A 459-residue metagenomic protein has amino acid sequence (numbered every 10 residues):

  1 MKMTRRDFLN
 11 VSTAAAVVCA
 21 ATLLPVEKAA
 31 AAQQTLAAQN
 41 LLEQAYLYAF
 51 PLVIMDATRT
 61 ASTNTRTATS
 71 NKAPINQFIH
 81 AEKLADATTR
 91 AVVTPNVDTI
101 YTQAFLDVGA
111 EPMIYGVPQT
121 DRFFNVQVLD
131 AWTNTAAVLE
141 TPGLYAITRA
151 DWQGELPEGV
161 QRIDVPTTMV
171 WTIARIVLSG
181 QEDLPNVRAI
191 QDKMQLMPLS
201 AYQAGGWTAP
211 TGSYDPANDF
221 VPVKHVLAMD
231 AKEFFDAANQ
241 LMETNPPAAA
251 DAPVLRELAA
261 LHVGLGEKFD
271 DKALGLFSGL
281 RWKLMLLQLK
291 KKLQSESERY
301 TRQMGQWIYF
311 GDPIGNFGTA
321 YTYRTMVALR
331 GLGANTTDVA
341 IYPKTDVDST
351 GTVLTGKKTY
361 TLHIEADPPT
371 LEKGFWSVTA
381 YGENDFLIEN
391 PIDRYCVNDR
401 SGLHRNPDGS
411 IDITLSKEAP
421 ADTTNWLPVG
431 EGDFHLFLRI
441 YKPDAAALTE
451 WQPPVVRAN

Functional and structural regions predicted by a protein language model:
K2-D7, A16-Q33: N-terminal twin-arginine translocation
A32-N459: A compositional/structural signature for long, glycine/proline-rich flexible linkers and loops on extracytoplasmic
